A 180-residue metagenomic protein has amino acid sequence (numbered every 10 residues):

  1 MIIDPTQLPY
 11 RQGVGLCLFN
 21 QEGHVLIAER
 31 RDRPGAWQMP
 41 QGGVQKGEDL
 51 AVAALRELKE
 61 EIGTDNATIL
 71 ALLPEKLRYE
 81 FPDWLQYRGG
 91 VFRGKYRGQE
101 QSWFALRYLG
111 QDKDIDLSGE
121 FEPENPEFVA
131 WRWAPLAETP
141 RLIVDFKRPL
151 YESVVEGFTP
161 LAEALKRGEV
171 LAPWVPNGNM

Functional and structural regions predicted by a protein language model:
M1-C17, R93-G94: Acidic, metal-coordinating catalytic segment for phosphate/diphosphate chemistry, firing primarily on the Nudix
M1-I2, L85-R88: Short Pro/Gly-enriched beta-strand edge/turn motifs at strand-loop
Y10, L50, K147, Y151: Hydrophobic (often cysteine-bearing) scaffold residues that line and stabilize catalytic clefts of nucleotide/cofactor
G15, H24, A130: Conserved beta-strand and immediately adjacent loop positions that scaffold enzyme active sites
C17, L26-A28, S102-L106: Short, hydrophobic/aromatic-rich beta-strand segments within well-structured domains
N20, H24-A67, L73-E75: Conserved Nudix-box catalytic region and its N-terminal flanking loop in Nudix hydrolases and closely related
P34-W37, Y79-E80, R88-M180: Nudix hydrolase/Nudix homology domain
P74-D83: Long, solvent-exposed, polar/charged low-complexity segments
